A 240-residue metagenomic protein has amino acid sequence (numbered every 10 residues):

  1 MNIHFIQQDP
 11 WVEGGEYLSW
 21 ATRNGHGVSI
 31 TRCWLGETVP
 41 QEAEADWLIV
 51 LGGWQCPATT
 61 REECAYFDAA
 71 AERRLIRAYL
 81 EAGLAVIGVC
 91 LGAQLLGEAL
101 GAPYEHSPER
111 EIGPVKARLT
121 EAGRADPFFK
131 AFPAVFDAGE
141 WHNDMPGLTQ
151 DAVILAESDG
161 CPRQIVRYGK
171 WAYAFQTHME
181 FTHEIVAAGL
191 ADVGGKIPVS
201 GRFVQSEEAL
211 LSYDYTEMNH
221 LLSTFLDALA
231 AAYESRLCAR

Functional and structural regions predicted by a protein language model:
M1-A82, K196-R240: N-terminal beta1-alpha1 cap of cysteine-dependent amidohydrolase-like domains
Y17-S19, T60-E63, L100-G101, D151-A152 (+1 more regions): Short amphipathic alpha-helical segments
N24, L51, A82-G83, V135 (+2 more regions): Structured helix-beta-strand junction loops
L51, Q55-G123: Cysteine-nucleophile active-site neighborhood
L100-E184: Pocket-forming structural segment of enzyme catalytic cores
K170-L211: C-terminal helical/coil "lid" or tail adjacent to the Rossmann-like core of SAM-dependent
